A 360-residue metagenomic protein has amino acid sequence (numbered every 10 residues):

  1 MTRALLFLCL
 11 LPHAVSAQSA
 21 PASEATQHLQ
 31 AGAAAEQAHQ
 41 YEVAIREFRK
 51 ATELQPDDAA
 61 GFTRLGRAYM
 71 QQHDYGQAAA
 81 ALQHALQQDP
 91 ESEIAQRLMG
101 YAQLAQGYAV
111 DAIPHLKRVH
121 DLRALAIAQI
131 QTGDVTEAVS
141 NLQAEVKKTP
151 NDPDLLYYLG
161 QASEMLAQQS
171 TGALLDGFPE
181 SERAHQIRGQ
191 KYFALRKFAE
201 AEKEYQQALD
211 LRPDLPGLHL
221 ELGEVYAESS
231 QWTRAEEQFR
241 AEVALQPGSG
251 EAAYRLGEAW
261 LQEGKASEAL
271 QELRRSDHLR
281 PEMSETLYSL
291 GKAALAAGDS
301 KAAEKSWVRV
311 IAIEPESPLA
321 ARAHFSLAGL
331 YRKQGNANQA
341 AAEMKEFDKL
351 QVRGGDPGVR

Functional and structural regions predicted by a protein language model:
S23-L54, Q71, D121-Q129, A184-K197: Alpha-helical segment of the N-proximal tetratricopeptide repeat
E24-T26, A59-A60, E93-I94, V119 (+8 more regions): Helix-start (N-cap) detector for alpha-helical repeat units in TPR-like alpha-solenoids, especially tetratricopeptide
Q37-A38, Q71-Q72, A105-Q106, Q131 (+8 more regions): Register position in tetratricopeptide repeats
K50-A51, H84-A85, H115-V119, A144-E145 (+6 more regions): Canonical positions in the second alpha-helix
L54, Q88, R118-L122, K148 (+6 more regions): Structural marker of alpha-solenoid helical repeat scaffolds
